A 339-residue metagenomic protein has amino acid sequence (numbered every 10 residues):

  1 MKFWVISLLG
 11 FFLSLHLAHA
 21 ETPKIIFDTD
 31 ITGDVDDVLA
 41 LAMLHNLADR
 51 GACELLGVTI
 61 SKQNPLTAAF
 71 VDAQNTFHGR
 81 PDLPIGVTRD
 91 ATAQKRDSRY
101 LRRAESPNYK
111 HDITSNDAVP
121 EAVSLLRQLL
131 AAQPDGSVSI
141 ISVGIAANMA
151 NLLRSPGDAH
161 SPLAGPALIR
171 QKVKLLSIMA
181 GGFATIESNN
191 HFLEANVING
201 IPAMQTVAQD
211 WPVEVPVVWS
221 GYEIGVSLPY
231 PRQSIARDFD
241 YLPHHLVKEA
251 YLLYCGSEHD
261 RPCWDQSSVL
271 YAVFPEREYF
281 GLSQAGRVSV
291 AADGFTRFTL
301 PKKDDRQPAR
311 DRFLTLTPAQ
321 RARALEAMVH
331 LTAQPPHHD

Functional and structural regions predicted by a protein language model:
V5-H16: Bacterial N-terminal signal peptides
A20-D339: N-terminal acidic, glycine/proline-rich low-complexity segments
